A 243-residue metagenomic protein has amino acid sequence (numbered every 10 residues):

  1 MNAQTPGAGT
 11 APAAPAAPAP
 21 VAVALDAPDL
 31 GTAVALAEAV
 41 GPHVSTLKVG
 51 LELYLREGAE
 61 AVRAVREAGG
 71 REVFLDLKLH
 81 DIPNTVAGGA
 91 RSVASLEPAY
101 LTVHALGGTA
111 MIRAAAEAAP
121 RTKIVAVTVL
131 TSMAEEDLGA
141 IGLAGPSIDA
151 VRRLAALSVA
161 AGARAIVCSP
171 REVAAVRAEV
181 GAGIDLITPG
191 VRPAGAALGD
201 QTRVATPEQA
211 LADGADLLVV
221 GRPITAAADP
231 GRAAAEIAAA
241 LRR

Functional and structural regions predicted by a protein language model:
M1-A35, A174-G181, A239, R243: N-terminal amphipathic alpha-helix/helix-capping segment at the start of soluble metabolic enzymes
A17-V21, D81-A165, S169-A174, E179-I187 (+1 more regions): Conserved anion-binding
V23, L47, K78, L101 (+4 more regions): Conserved, mostly hydrophobic/aromatic
P28-A39, P83-R91, S147-A156, Q201-Q209: Short, acidic/polar
P42, A68, L96, A161 (+1 more regions): Structural motif
V49, R56-A59, S169-V219: A C-terminal functional module that forms or caps the active site or interfaces directly with catalytic machinery
L51-Y100: Metabolite-binding pocket within alpha/beta catalytic cores that recognizes anionic/polar moieties
I112-A118, L211, I224-R243: C-terminal helical cap(s) of enzyme catalytic domains, especially alpha/beta-barrels
